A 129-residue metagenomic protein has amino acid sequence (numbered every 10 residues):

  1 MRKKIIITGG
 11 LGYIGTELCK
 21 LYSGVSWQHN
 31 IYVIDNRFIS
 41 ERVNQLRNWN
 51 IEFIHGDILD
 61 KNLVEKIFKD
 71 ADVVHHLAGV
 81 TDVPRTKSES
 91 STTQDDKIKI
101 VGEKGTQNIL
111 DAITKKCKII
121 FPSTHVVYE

Functional and structural regions predicted by a protein language model:
M1-E129: N-terminal Rossmann-like NAD(P)+-binding domain of SDR-like oxidoreductases, especially those catalyzing
